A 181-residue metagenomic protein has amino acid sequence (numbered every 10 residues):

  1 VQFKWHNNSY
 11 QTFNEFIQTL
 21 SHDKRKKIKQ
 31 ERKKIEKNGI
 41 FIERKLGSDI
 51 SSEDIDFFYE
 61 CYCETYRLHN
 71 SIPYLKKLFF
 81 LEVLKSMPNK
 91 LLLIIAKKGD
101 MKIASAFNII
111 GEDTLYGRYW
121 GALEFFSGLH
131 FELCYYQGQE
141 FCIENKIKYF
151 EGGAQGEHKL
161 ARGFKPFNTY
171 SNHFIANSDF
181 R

Functional and structural regions predicted by a protein language model:
V1-L20, K98, N145-R181: Active-site/acyl-donor-binding loops of N-acyltransferases
V1-S127, H173: A conserved beta-strand-loop-helix scaffold within acyl/acetyltransferase catalytic domains
K24, G39, Y62-P73, C142 (+4 more regions): A generic secondary-structure signal for well-formed alpha-helical elements
I35-E36, G121-L123, L133-Y136, N168-T169 (+1 more regions): Short, charged/polar low-complexity linear motifs in solvent-exposed/disordered segments
F125-C142, E151: Conserved acetyl-CoA-binding loop-helix of GNAT-fold acetyltransferases
